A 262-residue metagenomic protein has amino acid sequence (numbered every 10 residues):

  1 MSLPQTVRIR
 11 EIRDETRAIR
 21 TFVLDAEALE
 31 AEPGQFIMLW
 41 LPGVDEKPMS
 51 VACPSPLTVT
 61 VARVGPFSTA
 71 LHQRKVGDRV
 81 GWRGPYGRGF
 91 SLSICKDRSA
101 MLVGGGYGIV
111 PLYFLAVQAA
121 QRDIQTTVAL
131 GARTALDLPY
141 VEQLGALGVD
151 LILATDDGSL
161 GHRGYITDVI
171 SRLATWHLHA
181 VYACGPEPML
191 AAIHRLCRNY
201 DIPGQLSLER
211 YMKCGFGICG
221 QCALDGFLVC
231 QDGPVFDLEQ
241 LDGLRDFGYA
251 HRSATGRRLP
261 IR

Functional and structural regions predicted by a protein language model:
M1-D78: Ferredoxin-reductase
V23-D25, T60-A62, R83, V103 (+1 more regions): Beta-strand residues in well-ordered beta-sheet regions across diverse protein folds
P66-K213: FNR/FR-type flavoprotein reductase catalytic core
E187-P188, E209-V235: Local cysteine-cluster metal-coordination motifs and their immediate loop/turn environment, predominantly Fe-S cluster
D225-R262: Short Fe-S-cluster ligation motifs
